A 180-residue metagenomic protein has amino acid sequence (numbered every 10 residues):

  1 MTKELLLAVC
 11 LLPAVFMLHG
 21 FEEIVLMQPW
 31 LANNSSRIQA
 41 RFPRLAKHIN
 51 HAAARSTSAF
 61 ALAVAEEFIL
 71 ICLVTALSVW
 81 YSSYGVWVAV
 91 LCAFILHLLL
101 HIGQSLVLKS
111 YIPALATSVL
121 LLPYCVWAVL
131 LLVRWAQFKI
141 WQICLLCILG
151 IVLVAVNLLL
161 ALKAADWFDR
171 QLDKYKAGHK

Functional and structural regions predicted by a protein language model:
T2-Q28: N-terminal signal-anchor transmembrane alpha helix
L12-H19, A93-L100, L153-V154: Alpha-helical transmembrane segments of multi-pass membrane proteins
H19, L45-A65, Q104-L108: Membrane interfacial helix-start motif at the N-side
I24-A53, W167-K180: Cytosolic, membrane-interface loops and tails of multi-pass inner-membrane proteins
S58-L77, L120-V126: Core segments of transmembrane alpha-helices that mediate helix-helix packing or line hydrophobic substrate/ligand
W80-Y84, I102-I112, W135-Q137: Membrane-interface helix caps and helix-loop-helix hairpins in membrane proteins
C92-H101, I112-L132: Hydrophobic alpha-helical membrane segments
V126-K180: Terminal transmembrane helical module of multi-pass membrane proteins
